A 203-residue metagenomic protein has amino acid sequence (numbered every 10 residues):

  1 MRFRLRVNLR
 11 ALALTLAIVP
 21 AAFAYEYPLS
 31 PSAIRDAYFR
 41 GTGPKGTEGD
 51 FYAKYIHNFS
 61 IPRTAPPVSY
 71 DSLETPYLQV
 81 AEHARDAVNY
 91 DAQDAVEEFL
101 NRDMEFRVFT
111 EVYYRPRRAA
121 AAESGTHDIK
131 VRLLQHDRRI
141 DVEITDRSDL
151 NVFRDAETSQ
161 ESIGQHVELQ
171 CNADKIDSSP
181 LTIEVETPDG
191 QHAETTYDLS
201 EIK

Functional and structural regions predicted by a protein language model:
M1-R2, V19: Short alpha-helix boundary/capping motifs
R2-L12: Bacterial N-terminal signal peptides that target proteins for export
L12-V19: Gram-negative bacterial Sec-dependent N-terminal signal peptides
P20-A24: Sec/Tat signal peptide C-region and signal peptidase I cleavage site
Y25-L181, V185-K203: Conserved functional micro-motifs across diverse proteins
